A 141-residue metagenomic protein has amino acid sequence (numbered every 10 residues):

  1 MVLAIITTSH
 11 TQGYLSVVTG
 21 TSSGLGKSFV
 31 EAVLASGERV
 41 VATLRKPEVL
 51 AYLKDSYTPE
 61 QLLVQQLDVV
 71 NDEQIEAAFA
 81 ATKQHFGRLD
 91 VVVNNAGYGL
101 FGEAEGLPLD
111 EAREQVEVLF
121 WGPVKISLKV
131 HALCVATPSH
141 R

Functional and structural regions predicted by a protein language model:
L15-V18, V92-V93: Conserved hydrophobic beta-strands of the Rossmann-like cofactor-binding core in SDR/related NAD(P)H-dependent
S22-G24: Conserved glycine-rich cofactor-binding loop
S36-Y52: Conserved glycine-rich Rossmann-like NAD(P)H-binding loop of the short-chain dehydrogenase/reductase
Q61, E103-A104, P108-E114: Substrate-binding pocket helix/loop in short-chain dehydrogenase/reductase
L67-A77, L109: The beta1-alpha1 cofactor-binding region of Rossmann-like NAD(H)/NADP(H)-dependent oxidoreductases
A81-N94, L100: A glycine-rich helix->loop->beta "capping" turn within Rossmann-like NAD(P)(H)-dependent oxidoreductase domains
S127-L128: A short, exposed helix-loop element centered on a Lys and neighboring polar residues
